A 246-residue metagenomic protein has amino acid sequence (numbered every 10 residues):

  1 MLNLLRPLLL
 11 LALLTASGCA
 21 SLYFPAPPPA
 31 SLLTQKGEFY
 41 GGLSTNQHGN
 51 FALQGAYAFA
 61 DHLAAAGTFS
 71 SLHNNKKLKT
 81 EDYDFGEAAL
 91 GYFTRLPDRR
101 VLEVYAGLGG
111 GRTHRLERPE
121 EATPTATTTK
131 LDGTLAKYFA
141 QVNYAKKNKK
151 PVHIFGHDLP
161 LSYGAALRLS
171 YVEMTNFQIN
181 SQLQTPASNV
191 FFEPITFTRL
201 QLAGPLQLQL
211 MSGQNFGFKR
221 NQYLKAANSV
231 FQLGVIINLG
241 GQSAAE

Functional and structural regions predicted by a protein language model:
M1-P27, Q242-E246: Cleavable N-terminal export/targeting peptides
L2-L4, G41, I154-F155, L239: Short, aromatic- and cysteine-enriched interfacial helices/patches that mediate contacts at lipid membranes
C19-K77, N238-G240: Short glycine/proline- and aromatic-enriched beta-strand/turn motifs that initiate or cap beta-hairpins
L33-F39, G49-F51, D61-L63, D98-A106 (+4 more regions): Outer-envelope beta-barrel architecture signal
G41-Q54, L72-Y83, D98, T134 (+2 more regions): Solvent-exposed loop/turn segments connecting transmembrane beta-strands in outer-membrane beta-barrel proteins
G41-T45, Y57, G67-S71, V104-R112 (+3 more regions): Transmembrane beta-barrel strands of outer-membrane/channel proteins
F69-K149: Outer-membrane beta-barrel translocator/channel fold
R115-E246: Outer-membrane beta-barrel transmembrane domain signature
